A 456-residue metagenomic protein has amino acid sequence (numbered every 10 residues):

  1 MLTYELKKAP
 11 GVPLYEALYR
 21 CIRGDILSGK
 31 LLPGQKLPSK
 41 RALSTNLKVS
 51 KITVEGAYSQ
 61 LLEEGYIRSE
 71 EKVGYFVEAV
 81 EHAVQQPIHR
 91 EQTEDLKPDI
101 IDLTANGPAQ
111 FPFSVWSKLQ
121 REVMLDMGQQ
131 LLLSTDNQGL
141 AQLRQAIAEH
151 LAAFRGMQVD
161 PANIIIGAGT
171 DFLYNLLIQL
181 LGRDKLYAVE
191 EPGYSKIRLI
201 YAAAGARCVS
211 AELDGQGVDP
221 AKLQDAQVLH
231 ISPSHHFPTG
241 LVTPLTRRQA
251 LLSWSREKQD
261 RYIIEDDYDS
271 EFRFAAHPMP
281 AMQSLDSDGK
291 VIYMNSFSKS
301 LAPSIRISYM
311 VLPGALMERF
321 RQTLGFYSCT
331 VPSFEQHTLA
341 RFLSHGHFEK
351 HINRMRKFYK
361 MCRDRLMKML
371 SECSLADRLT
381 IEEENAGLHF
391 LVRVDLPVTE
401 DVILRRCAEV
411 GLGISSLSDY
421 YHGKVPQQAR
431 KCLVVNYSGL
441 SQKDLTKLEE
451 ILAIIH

Functional and structural regions predicted by a protein language model:
M1-V123, M127-L132, L143, G325-P332 (+7 more regions): N-terminal basic, amphipathic alpha-helical segments
K72, S284-R319, F334: Active-site PLP attachment segment
Q130-Q259, S270-E271, H277-L285, Y359: Conserved core of the PLP fold type I
I165, R207-A211, I292, E382 (+1 more regions): General small-molecule cofactor/ligand-binding pocket signal
R207, R261-Y262, L412-G413: Residue-level detector of anion-binding/catalytic polar loops
D266-D267: Walker B catalytic acidic pair
